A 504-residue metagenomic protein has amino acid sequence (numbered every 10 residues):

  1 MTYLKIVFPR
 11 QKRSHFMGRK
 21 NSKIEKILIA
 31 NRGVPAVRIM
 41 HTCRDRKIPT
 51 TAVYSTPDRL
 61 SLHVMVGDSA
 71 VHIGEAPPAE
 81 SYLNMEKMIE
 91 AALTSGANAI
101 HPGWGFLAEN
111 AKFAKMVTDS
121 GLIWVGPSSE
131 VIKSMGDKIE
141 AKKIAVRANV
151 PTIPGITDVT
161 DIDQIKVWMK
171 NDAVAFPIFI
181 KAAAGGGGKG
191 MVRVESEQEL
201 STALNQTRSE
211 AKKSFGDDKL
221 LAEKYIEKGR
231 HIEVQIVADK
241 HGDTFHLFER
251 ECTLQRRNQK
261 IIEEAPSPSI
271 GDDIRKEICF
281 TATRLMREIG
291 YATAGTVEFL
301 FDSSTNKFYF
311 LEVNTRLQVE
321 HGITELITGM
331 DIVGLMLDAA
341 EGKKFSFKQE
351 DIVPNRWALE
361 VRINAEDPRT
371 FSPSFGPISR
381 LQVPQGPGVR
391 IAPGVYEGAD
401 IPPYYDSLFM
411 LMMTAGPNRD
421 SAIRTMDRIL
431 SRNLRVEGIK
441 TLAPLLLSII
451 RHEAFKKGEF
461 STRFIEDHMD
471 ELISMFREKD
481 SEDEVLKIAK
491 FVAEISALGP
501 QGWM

Functional and structural regions predicted by a protein language model:
F8, K12-V297, F301-N314, Q318: N-terminal beta-alpha lobe that positions the nucleotide/phosphoryl donor in ATP/NTP-coupled carboxylate activation
G322-M504: Catalytic cores of soluble metabolic enzymes centered on carboxylation/carboxyl-transfer
